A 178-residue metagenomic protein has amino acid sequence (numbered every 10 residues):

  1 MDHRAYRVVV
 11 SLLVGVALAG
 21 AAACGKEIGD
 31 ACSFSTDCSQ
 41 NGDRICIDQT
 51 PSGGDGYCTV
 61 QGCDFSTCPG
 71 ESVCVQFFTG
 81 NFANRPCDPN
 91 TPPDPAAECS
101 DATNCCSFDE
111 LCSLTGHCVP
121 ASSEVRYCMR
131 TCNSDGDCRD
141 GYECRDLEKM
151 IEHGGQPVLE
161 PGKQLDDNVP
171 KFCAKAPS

Functional and structural regions predicted by a protein language model:
M1-Y6: N-terminal secretory signal peptides that target proteins for export/translocation
V9-G20: Bacterial N-terminal signal peptides
A22-S178: Secreted, cysteine-rich disulfide-bonded mini-domains of extracellular proteins
